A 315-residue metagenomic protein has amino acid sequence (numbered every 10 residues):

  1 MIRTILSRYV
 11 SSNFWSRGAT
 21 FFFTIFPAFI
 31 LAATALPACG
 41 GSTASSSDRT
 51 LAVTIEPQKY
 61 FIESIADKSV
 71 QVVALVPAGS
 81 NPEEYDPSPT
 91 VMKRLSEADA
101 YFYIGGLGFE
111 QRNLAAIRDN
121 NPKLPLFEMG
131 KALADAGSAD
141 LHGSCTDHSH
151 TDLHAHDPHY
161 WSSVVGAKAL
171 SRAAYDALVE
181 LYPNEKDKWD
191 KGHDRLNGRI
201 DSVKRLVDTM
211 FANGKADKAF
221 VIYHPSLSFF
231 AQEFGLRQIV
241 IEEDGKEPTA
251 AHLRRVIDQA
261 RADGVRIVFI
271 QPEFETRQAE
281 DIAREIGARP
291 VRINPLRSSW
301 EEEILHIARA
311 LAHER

Functional and structural regions predicted by a protein language model:
M1-R17: N-terminal secretory signal peptides that target proteins for export/translocation
R3-I5, F21, I25, A35 (+2 more regions): N-terminal compositionally biased, intrinsically disordered segments and leader/signal-like regions
S12-N13, R17-P37: Bacterial N-terminal signal peptides
A35-R315: Extracytoplasmic metal-acquisition and chelation regions
